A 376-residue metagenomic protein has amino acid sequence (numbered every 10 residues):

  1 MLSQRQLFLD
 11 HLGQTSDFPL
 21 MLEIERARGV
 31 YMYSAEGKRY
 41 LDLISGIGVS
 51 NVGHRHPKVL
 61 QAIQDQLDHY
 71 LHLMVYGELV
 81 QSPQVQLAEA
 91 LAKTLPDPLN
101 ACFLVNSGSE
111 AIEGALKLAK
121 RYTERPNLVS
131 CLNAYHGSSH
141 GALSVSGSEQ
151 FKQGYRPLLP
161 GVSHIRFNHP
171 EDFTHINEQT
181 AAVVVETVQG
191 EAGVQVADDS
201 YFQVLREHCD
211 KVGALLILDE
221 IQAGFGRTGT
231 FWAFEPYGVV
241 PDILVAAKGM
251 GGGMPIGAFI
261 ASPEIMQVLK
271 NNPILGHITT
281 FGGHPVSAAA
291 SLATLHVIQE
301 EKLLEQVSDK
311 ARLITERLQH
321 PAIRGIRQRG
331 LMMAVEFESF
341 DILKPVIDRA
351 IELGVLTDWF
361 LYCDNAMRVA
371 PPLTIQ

Functional and structural regions predicted by a protein language model:
M1-Q376: Conserved N-terminal phosphate-binding loop of PLP-dependent enzymes in the Aspartate aminotransferase
